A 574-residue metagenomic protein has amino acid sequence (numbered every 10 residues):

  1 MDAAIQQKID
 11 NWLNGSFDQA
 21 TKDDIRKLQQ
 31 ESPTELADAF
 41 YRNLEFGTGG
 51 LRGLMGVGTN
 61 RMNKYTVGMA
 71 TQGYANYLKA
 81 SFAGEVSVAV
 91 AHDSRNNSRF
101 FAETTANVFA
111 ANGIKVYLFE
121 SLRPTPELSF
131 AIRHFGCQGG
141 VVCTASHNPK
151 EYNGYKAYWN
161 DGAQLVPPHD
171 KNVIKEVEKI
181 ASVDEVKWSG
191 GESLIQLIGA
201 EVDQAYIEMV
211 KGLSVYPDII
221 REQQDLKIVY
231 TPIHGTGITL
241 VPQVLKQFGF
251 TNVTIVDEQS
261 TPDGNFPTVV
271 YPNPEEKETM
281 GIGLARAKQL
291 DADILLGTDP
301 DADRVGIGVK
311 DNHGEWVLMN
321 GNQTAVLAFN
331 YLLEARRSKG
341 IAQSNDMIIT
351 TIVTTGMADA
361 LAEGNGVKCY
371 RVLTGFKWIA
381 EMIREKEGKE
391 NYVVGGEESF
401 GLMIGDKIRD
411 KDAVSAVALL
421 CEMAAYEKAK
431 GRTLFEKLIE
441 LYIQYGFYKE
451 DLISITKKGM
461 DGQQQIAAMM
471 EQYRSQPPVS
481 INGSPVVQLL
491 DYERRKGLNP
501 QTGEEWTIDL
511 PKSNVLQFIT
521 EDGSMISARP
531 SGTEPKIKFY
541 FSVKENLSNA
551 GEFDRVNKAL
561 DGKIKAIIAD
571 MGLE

Functional and structural regions predicted by a protein language model:
K8-T105, Q196-Q224, T236: An N-terminal, well-structured beta->alpha segment
W12, E35-F40, L44, N153-T279: Gly/Ser/Thr-enriched, mixed-charge loops and adjacent short helices that form phosphate/oxyanion-binding elements
F40-N60, A145-S146, P232-V244, P300 (+3 more regions): Conserved phosphate/anionic-ligand binding catalytic regions in large, soluble enzymes, centered on
A89-Y152, Q247, T251-G306: N-terminal small/polar loop signature for handling phosphorylated ligands or for N-terminal nucleophile
F101-F109, Y152-W159, D303-G321, A358: Short Gly/Thr/Asp-enriched flexible loops that form oxyanion-binding sites at enzyme active sites
Y158-K187, N322-N345, T350-D359, A413: Glycine-rich phosphate-binding loop plus the immediately following alpha-helix
K288, A292-I294, E315-V317, A335-R529 (+1 more regions): Phosphate-binding and adjacent anionic-ligand microenvironments
